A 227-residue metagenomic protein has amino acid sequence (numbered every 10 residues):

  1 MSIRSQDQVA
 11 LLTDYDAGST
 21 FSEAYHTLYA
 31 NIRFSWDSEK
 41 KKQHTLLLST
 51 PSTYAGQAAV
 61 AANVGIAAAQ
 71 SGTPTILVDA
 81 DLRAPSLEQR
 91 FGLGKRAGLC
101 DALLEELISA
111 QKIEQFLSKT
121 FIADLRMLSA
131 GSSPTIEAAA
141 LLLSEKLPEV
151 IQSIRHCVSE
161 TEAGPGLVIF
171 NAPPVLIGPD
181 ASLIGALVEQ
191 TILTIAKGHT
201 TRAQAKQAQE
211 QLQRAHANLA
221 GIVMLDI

Functional and structural regions predicted by a protein language model:
S2-H26, A30, D37, K42-T45 (+2 more regions): P-loop/Walker-type NTP enzyme "switch/lid" segment
I32, S52, S132, A172-P174 (+1 more regions): Short, well-ordered turn and helix-capping elements at secondary-structure junctions
V60: Hydrophobic positions on the alpha1 helix immediately C-terminal to the Walker A/P-loop
N63-V64, A139: Short amphipathic alpha-helix
A68: Aromatic pocket-lining residues of Rossmann-like dinucleotide-binding sites
A140-I227: Conserved catalytic-core segment of NTP-binding enzymes
